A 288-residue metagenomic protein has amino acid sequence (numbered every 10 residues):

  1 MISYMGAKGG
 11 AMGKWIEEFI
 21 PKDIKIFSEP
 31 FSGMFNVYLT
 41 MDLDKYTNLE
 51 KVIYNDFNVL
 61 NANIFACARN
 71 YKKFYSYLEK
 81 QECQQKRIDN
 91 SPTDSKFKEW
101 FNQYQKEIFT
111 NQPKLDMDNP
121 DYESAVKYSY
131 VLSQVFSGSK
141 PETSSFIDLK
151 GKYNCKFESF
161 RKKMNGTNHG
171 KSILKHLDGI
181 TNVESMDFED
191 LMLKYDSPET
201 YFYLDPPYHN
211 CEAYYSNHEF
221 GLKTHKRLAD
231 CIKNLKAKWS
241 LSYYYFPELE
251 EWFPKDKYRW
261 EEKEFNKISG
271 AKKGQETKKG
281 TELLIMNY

Functional and structural regions predicted by a protein language model:
M1-K14, F74-Y203, P207-E212: SAM-dependent nucleic-acid methyltransferase catalytic core
I20-I26, S197-P198: Short helix-loop-beta connector
D23-K106: SAM cofactor-binding core of SAM-dependent methyltransferases, primarily the Rossmann-like beta-alpha-beta module
K25, T200-L204, W239: Generic beta-sheet signal
E29-F31, N55-D56, E184-M186, L204-P206 (+2 more regions): Short His-Asn-centered micro-motif
G33-V37, N58-N61, Q134-S137, F188-L191 (+3 more regions): Short, solvent-exposed loop/turn segments at secondary-structure junctions
N217-Y288: Long, positively charged, glycine-interspersed low-complexity recognition regions
